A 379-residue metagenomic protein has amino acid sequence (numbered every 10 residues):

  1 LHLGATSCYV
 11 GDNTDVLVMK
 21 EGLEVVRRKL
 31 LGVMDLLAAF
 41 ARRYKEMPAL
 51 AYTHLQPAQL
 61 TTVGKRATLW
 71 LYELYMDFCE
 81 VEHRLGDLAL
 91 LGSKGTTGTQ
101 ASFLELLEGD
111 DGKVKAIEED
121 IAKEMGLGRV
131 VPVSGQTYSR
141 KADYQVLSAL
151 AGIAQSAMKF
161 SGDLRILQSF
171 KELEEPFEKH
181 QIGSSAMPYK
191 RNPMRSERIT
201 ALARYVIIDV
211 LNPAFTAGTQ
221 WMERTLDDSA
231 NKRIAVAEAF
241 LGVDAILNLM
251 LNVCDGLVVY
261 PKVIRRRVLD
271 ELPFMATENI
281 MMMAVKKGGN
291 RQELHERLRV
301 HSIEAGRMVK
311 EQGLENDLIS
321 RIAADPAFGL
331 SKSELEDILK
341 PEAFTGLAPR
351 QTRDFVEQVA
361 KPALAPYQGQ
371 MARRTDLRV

Functional and structural regions predicted by a protein language model:
L1-Q100, G112-D120, G183-S184, M194-R198 (+4 more regions): A helix-coil-helix interface module used to build multimeric assemblies and to scaffold catalytic/cofactor sites
V10-V18, T53-L55, V133-K141, G183-A186 (+2 more regions): A short small-residue
D12, M19, L23, A67 (+5 more regions): Amphipathic alpha-helical coiled-coil segments and their boundaries
V18-E21, K65, Y144-G152, N279-K287: Short, well-ordered beta-strand elements within core beta-sheets of diverse protein domains
R28, Q59-T219: Internal glycine-rich alpha/beta core junctions
V33-L36, D77, S156, D209 (+1 more regions): Amphipathic, well-ordered alpha-helical segments in soluble domains
E172, M187-V379: Glycine-rich cofactor/substrate-binding loops
